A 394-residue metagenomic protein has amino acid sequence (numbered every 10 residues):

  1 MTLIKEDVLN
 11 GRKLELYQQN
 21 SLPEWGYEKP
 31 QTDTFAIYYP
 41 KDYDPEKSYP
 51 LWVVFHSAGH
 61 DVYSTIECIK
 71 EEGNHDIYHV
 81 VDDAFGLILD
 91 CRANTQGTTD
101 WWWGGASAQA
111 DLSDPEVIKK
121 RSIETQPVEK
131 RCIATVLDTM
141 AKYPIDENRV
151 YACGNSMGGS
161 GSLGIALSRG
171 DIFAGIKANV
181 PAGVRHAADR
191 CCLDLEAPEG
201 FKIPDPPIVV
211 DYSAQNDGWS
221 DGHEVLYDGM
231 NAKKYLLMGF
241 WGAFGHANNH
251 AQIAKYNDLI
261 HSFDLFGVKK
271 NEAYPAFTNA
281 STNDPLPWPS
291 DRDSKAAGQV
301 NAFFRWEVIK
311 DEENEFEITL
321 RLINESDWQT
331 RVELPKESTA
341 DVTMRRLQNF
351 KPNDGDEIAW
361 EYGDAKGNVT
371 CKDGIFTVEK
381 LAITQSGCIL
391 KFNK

Functional and structural regions predicted by a protein language model:
M1-L51, D228, A365-K366, K372-I375: A domain-start/cap signature at the N-terminus of enzymes
K5, N10, P23, T32 (+2 more regions): Alpha/beta-hydrolase-fold serine-hydrolase catalytic core, especially in secreted/extracellular enzymes
D33-S48, S57-H60, S64-D76, F201-K202: Short beta-strand-to-loop junctions in surface cap/lid or active-site-entrance loops
Y43, G175, P181-N271: The feature captures the conserved acid-bearing segment of alpha/beta-hydrolase catalytic domains
E46, D111-S156, L167, I172: Gly/Ser-rich "nucleophile elbow"/oxyanion-hole loop immediately N-terminal to the catalytic nucleophile in hydrolases
V53-F55, N179: Alpha/beta-hydrolase
A58-T135: Active-site machinery of serine-nucleophile hydrolases
E147-A197: Primarily recognizes the serine-hydrolase "nucleophile elbow" in alpha/beta-hydrolase and SGNH/GDSL folds
